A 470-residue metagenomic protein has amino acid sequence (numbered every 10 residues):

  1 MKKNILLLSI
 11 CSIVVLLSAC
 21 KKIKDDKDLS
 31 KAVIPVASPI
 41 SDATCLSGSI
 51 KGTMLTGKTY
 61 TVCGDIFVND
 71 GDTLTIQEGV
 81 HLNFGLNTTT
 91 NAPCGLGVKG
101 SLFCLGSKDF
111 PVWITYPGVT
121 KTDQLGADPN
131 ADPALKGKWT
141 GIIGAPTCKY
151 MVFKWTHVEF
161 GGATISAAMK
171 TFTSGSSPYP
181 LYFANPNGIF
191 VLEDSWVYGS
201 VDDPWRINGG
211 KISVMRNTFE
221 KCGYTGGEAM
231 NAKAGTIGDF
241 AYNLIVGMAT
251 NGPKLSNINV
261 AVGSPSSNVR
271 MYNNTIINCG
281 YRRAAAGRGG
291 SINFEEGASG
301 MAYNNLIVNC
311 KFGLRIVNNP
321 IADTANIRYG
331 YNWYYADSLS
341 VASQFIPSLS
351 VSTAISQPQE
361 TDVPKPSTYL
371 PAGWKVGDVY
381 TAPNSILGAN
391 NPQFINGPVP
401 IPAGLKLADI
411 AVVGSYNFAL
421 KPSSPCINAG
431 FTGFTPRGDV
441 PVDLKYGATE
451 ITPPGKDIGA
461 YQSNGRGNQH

Functional and structural regions predicted by a protein language model:
M1-I5, K21: Positively charged n-region of N-terminal signal peptides that target proteins for export
I5-I13: Sec-dependent N-terminal signal peptides
L16-A19: C-terminal motif of bacterial Sec signal peptides marking the signal peptidase cleavage site
K22-T75, G85-S101, P111, T115-H470: Extracellular beta-rich repeat passengers
L82: Active/ligand-binding-proximal structured segments within catalytic/core domains that scaffold catalytic residues
L105: Conserved H-D interstitial segment of serine endopeptidase catalytic domains
